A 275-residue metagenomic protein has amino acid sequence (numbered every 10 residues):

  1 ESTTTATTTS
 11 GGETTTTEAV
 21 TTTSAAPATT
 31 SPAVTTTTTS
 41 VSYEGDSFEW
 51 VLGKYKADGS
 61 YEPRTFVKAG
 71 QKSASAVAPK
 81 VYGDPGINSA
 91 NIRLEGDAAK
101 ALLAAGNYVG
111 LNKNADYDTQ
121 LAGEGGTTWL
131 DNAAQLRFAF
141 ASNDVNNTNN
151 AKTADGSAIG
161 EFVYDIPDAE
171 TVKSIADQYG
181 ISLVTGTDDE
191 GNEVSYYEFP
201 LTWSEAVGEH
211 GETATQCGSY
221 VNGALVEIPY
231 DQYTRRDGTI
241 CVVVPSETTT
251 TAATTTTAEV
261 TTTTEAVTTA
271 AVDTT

Functional and structural regions predicted by a protein language model:
E1-S40, E247-T275: Extracellular mucin-like PTS domains
S40-T248: Acidic, low-complexity intrinsically disordered segments
